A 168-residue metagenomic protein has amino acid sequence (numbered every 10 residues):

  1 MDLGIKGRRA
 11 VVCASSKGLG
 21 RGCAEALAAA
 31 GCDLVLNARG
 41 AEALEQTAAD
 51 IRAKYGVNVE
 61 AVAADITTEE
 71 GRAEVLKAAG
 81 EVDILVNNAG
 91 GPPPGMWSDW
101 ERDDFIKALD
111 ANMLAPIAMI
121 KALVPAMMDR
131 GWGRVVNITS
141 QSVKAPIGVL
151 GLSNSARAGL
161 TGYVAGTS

Functional and structural regions predicted by a protein language model:
R9, S16-G18: Conserved glycine-rich cofactor-binding loop
C32-Q46: Conserved glycine-rich Rossmann-like NAD(P)H-binding loop of the short-chain dehydrogenase/reductase
A41-E42, A63-E74, R102: The beta1-alpha1 cofactor-binding region of Rossmann-like NAD(H)/NADP(H)-dependent oxidoreductases
A89-P93: Conserved NAD(P)H cofactor-binding loop of Rossmann-fold oxidoreductase domains
M96-S98, D104-L109: Substrate-binding pocket helix/loop in short-chain dehydrogenase/reductase
I120-K121, A165: A short, exposed helix-loop element centered on a Lys and neighboring polar residues
V136-G159, V164-S168: Catalytic loop of short-chain dehydrogenase/reductase
